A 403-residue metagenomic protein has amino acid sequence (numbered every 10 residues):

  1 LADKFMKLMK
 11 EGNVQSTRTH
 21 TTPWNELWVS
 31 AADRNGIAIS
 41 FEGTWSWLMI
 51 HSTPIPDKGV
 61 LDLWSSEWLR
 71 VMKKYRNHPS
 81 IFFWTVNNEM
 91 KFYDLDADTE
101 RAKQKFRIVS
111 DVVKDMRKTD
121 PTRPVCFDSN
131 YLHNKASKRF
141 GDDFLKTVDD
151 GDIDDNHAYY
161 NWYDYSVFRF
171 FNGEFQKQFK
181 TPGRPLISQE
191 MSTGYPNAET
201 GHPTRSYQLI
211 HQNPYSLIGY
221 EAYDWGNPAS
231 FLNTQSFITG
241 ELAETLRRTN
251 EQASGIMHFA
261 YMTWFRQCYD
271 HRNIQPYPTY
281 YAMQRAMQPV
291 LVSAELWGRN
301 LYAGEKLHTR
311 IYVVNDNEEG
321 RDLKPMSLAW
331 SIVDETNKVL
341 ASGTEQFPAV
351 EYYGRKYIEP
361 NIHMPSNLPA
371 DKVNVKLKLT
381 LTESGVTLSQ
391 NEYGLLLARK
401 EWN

Functional and structural regions predicted by a protein language model:
L1-K10, S30, L395: N-terminal carbohydrate-binding accessory modules
S16-I274: Substrate-binding/catalytic cleft of secreted carbohydrate-active enzymes, primarily glycoside hydrolases
Y207, Q212-N403: Carbohydrate-binding surfaces of carbohydrate-active enzymes
